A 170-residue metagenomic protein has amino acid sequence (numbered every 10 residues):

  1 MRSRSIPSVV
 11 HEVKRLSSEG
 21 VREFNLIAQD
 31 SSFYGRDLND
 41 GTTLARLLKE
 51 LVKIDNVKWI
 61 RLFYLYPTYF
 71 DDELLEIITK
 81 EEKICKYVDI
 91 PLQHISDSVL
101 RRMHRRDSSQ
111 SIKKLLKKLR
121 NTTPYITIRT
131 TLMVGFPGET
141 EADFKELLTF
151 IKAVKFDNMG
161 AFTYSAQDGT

Functional and structural regions predicted by a protein language model:
M1-V10: Canonical Radical SAM [4Fe-4S] cluster-binding loop centered on the CxxxCxxC motif and its immediate flanking residues
I6, D89, A161: ATP/adenylate-binding site constellation spanning eukaryotic-like Ser/Thr protein kinases, ABC-transporter
S18-F144: Conserved SAM/AdoMet-binding glycine-rich loop
A142-T170: C-terminal, non-catalytic macromolecule-binding modules
